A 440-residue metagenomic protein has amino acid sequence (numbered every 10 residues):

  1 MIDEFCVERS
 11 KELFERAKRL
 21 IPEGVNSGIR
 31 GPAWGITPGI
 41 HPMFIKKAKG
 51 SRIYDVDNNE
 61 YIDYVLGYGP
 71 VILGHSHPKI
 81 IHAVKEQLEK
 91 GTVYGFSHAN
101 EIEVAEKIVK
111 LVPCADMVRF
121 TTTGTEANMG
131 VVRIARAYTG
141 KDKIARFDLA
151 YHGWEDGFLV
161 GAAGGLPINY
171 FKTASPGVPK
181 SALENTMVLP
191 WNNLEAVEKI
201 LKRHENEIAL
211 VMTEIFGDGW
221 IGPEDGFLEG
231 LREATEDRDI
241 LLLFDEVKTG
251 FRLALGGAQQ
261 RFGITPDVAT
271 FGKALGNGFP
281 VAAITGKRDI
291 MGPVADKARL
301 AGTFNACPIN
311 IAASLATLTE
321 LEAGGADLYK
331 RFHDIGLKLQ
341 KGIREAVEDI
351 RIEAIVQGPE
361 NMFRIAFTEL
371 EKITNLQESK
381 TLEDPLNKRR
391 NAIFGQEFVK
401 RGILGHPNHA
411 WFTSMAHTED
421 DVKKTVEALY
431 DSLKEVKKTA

Functional and structural regions predicted by a protein language model:
M1-A440: Conserved N-terminal phosphate-binding loop of PLP-dependent enzymes in the Aspartate aminotransferase
